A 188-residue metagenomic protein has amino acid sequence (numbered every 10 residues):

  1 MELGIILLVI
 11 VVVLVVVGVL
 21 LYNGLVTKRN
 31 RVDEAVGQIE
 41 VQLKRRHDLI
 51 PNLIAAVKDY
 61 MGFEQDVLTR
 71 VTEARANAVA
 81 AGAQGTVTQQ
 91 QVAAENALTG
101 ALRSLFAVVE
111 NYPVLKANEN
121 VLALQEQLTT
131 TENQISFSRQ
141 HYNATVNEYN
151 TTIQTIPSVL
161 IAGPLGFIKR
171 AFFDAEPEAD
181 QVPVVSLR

Functional and structural regions predicted by a protein language model:
M1-R188: A helix-centric hydrophobic-segment signal that preferentially recognizes long, alpha-helical stretches used
